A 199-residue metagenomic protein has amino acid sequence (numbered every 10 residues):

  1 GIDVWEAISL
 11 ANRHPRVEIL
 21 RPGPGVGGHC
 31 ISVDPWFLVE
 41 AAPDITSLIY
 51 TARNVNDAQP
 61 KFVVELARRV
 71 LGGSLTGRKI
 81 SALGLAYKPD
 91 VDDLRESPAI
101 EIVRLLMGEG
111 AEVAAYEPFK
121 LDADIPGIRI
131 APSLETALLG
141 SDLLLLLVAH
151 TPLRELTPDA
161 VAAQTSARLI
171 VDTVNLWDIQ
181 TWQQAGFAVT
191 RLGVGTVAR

Functional and structural regions predicted by a protein language model:
G1-R199: Structural/interface elements that position substrates and couple domains in central-metabolism enzymes
